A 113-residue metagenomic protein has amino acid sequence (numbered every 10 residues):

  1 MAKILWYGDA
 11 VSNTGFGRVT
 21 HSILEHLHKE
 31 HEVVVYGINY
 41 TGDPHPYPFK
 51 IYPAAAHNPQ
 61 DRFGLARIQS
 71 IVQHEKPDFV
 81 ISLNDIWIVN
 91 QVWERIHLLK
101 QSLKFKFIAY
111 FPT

Functional and structural regions predicted by a protein language model:
M1-G42, E75: N-terminal subdomain of nucleotide-sugar transferases
H45-T113: Extended catalytic core of nucleotide-activated donor transferases of GT-like folds
